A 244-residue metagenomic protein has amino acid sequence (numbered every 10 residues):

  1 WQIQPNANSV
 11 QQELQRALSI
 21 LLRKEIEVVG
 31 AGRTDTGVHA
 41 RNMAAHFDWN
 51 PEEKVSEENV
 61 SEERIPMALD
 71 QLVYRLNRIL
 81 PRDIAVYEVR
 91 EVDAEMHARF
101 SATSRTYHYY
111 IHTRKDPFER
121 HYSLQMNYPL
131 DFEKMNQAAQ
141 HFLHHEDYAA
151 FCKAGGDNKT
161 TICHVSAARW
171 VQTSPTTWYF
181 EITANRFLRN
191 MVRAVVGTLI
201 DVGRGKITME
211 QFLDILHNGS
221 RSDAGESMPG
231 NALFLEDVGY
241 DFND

Functional and structural regions predicted by a protein language model:
W1-D244: Structured-RNA-binding interfaces characteristic of tRNA pseudouridine synthases
